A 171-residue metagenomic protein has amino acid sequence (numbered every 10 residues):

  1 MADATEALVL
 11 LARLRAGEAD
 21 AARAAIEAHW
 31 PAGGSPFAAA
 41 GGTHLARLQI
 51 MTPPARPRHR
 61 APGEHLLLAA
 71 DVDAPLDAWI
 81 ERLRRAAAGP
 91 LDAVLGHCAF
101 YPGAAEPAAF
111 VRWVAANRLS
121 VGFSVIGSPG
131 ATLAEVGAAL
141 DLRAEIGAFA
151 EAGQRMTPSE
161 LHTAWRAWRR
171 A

Functional and structural regions predicted by a protein language model:
M1-A55, P62-H65, A70-A78, E106-A171: Short S/T/G/P-rich N-terminal loop/turn motif that feeds into the first structured element of a domain
R60, R84-A86: Low-complexity, intrinsically disordered, polar/proline/glycine/glutamine-rich protein-protein interaction regions
G89-G103: Conserved short beta-strand edge segments in small beta-sheet-based binding/regulatory domains
